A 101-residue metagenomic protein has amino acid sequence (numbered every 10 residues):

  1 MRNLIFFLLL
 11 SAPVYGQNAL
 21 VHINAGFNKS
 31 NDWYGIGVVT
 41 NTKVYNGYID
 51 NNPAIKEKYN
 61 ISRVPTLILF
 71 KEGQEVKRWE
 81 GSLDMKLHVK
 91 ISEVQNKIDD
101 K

Functional and structural regions predicted by a protein language model:
N3-V14: Sec-dependent N-terminal signal peptides
Y15-K43: Local sequence-structure signature of Cys/Sec-based thiol-disulfide redox active-site neighborhoods
Y34-G37, N60-I61, S82-L83: Short, glycine/charged-enriched secondary-structure capping and boundary segments
T42-N51: A short beta-strand-loop structural module common to alpha/beta enzyme folds
G47-Y48, Y59, K86-K90: Extracytoplasmic/periplasmic, Sec-exported soluble proteins
I55: Short conserved loop adjoining the S-adenosyl-L-methionine
Y59-L69: Structural micro-motif
L69-K101: Non-catalytic, surface beta->alpha helical segment in thiol-disulfide oxidoreductase systems
